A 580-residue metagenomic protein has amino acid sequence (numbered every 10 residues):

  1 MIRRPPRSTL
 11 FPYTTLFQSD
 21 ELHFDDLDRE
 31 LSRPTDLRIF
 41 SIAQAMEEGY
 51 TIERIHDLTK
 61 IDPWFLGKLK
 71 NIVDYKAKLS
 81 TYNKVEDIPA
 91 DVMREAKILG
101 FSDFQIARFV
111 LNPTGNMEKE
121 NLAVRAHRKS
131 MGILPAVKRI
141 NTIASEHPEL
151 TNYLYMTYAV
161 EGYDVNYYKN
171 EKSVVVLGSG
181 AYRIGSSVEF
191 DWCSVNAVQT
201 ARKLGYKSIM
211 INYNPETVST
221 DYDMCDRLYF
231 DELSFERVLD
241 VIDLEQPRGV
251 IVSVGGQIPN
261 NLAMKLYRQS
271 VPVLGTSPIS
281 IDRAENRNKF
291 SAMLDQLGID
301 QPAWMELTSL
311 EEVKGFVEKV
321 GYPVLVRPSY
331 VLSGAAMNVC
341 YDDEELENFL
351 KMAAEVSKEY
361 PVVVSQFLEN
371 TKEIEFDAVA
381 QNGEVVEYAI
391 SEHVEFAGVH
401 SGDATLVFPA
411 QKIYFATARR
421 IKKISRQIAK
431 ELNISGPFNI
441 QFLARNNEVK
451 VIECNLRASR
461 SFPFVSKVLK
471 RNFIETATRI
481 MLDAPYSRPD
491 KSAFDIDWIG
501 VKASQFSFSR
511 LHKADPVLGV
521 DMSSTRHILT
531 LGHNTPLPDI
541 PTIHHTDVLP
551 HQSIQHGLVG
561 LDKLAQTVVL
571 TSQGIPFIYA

Functional and structural regions predicted by a protein language model:
M1-L16, A580: Short, small-residue-biased leader/transition segments that mark boundaries at the very start of proteins
P12-V92, A96-G100, E118, M131-P135 (+13 more regions): ATP-dependent carboxylate activation and anion-phosphoryl transfer catalytic cores that bind Mg-ATP to form
Q105-V110, G115-D164: C-terminal amphipathic alpha-helical interaction region
R248-V254: Periplasmic-binding protein-like
Q257-S270: Short Gly/Thr/Asp-enriched flexible loops that form oxyanion-binding sites at enzyme active sites
T276-M337: A conserved helix-loop-beta module that forms one wall/lid of the active-site cleft in ATP-utilizing catalytic domains
T542-I543, D547-I554, V559-A580: Polybasic, low-complexity intrinsically disordered segments
